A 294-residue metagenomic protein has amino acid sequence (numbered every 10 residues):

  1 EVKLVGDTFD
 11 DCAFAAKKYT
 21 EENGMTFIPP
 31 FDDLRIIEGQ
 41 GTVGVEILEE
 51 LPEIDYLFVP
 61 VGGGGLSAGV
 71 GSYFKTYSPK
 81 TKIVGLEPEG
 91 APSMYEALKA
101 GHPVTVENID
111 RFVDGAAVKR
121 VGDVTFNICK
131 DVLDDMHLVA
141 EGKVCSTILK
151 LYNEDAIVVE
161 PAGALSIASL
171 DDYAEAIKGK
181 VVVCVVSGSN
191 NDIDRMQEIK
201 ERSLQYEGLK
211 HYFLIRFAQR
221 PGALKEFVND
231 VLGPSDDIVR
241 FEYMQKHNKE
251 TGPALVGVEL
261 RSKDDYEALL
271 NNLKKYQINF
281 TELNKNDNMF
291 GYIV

Functional and structural regions predicted by a protein language model:
E1-A15, Y19: A glycine-rich helix N-cap at a beta->alpha junction
K3, M25-F31, I109: Short beta-strands and strand-loop turn motifs
L4-T8, E87, A140: Short beta->alpha connector loops at strand-helix junctions that form conserved, small/polar/Pro-enriched
M25-T26, D55, D134: Conserved acidic residues
D32-D131, D172-A218, V228: Glycine-rich phosphate/pyrophosphate-binding loop at beta-loop-alpha junctions
G122-K180: Active-site-adjacent helical/loop segments in soluble small-molecule enzymes
I193-V294: A conserved regulatory-domain signal marking ACT and ACT-like small-molecule sensing domains and adjacent regulatory
